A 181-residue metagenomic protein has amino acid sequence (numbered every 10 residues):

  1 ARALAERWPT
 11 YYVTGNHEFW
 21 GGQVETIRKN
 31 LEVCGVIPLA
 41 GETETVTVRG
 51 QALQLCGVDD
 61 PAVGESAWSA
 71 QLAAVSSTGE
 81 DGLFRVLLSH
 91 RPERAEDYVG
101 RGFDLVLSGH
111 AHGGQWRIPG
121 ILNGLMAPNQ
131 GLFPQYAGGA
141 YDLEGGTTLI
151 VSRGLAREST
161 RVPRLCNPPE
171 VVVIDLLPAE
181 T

Functional and structural regions predicted by a protein language model:
A1-T47: Core catalytic region of metal-dependent phosphoesterases/phosphodiesterases, especially metallo-beta-lactamase-like
R7-T10, D81-F84, T147: Loop/turn elements at helix/coil->beta-strand transitions in domains of secreted/extracellular proteins
Y11, K29, P92-V172: Conserved beta-sheet core of the metallophosphoesterase superfamily
N16-E18, E42-T43, V58-P61, R91 (+2 more regions): Active-site metal-binding loops of divalent metal-dependent hydrolases
V24-E25, S69, P119: Conserved strand-to-helix beginnings and helix N-cap segments that scaffold or border functional pockets
R28-V36, A40-E42, V48-S89, A95-E96 (+2 more regions): Binuclear metal-dependent hydrolase catalytic cores centered on His/Asp/Glu-rich metal-binding motifs
T47-R49, E144-G145: Short strand-coil-strand connectors
I174-E180: Short beta-strand-to-coil "C-cap" segments at the C-terminal boundary of structured domains/repeats, marking
